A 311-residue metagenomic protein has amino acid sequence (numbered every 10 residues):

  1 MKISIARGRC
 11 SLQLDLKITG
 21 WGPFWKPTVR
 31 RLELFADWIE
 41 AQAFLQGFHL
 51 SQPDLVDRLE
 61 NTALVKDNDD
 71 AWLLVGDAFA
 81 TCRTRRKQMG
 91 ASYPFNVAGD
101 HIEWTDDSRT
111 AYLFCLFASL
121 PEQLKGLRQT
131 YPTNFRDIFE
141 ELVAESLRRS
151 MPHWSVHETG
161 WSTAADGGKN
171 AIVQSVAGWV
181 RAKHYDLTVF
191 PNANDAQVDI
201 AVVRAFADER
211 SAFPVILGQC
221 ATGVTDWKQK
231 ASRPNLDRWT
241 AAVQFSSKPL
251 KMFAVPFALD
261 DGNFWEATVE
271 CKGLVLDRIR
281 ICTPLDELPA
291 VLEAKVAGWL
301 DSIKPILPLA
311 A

Functional and structural regions predicted by a protein language model:
M1-D137, A311: Nuclease-adjacent, charged terminal/linker segments that flank catalytic cores
A36, V56, E60, G76 (+4 more regions): Generic detector of well-ordered alpha-helical segments enriched in charged/polar residues, highlighting helical
T81-C82, V143-E145, R238-A242: Intrinsically disordered, low-complexity boundary segments flanking structured domains
F117-E122, T159-S162, Q219-T222, P256-A258: Short loop/turn segments at strand-loop or loop-helix junctions that form parts of catalytic or ligand-binding pockets
F135-S232: Catalytic centers of nucleases
A207-V269: Active-site/pore-lining binding-face segments in mid-to-C-terminal subdomains
F245-A311: Domain-level recognition of nuclease-like catalytic cores that cleave nucleotide substrates
